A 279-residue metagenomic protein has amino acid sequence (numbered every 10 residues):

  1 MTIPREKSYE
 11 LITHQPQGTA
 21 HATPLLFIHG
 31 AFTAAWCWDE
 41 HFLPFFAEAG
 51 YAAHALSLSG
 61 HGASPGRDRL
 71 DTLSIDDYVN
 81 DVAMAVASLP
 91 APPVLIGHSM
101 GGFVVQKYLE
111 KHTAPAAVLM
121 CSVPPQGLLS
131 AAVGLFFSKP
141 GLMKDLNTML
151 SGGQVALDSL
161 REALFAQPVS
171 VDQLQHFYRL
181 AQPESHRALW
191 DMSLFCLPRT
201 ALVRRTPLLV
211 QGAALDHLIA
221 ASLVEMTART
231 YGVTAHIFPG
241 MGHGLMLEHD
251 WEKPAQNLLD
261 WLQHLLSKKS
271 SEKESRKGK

Functional and structural regions predicted by a protein language model:
G30-A34, S99, A214: Active-site glycine-rich loops that stabilize anionic/oxyanionic intermediates across multiple enzyme folds
A31-L43: The serine-hydrolase catalytic nucleophile loop
F45-R67: Conserved alpha/beta-hydrolase
A63-P93: Active-site loop/oxyanion-hole signature of alpha/beta-hydrolase fold enzymes
A114-T148, A188-S193: Flexible "cap/lid" loop of the alpha/beta hydrolase fold
R204, V210-G212: Short beta-strand/loop motif that positions the catalytic acidic residue of the alpha/beta-hydrolase fold
G212-M241: Conserved loop-alpha-helix segment in the C-terminal half of the alpha/beta-hydrolase fold that carries the catalytic
H236-K279: Catalytic active-site module of serine/aspartate enzymes centered on a nucleophile-bearing elbow/loop
